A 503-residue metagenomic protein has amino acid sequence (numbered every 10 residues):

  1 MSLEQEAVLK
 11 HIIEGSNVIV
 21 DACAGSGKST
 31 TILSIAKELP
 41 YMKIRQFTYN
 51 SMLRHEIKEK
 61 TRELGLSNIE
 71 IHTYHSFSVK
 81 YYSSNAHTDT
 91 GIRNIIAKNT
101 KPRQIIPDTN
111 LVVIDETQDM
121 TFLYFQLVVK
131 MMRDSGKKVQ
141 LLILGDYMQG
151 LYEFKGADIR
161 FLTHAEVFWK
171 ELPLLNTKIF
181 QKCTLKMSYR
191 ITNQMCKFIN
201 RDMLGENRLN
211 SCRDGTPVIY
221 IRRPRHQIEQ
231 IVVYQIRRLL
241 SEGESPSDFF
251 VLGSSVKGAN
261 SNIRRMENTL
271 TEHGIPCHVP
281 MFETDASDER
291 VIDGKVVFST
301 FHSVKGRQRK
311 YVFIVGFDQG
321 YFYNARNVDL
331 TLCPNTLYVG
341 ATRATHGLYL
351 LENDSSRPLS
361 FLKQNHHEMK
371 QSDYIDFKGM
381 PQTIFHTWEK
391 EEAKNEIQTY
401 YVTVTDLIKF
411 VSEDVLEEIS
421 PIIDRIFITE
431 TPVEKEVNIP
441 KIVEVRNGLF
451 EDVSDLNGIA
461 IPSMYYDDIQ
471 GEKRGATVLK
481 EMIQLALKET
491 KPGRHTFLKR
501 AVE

Functional and structural regions predicted by a protein language model:
S2-A7, E14-E56, H75-F77, L111 (+6 more regions): Conserved helicase motor core of SF1/SF2 NTP-dependent helicases
N50, L66-N94: Inter-Walker segment of RecA-like/P-loop motor cores
K60-G65: Short, conserved SAM-binding/catalytic segment of Class I S-adenosyl-L-methionine-dependent methyltransferases
L66, I275-P276, E413: Short aromatic/hydrophobic-glycine micro-motifs
Y82-D108, E116, T121-L127, S299-F301: Conserved RecA-like ASCE ATPase "motif II neighborhood" in helicase/translocase motors
T345-F427, V433, V437-K441, R446-L449 (+3 more regions): Helicase C-terminal subdomain and adjacent C-terminal extension
